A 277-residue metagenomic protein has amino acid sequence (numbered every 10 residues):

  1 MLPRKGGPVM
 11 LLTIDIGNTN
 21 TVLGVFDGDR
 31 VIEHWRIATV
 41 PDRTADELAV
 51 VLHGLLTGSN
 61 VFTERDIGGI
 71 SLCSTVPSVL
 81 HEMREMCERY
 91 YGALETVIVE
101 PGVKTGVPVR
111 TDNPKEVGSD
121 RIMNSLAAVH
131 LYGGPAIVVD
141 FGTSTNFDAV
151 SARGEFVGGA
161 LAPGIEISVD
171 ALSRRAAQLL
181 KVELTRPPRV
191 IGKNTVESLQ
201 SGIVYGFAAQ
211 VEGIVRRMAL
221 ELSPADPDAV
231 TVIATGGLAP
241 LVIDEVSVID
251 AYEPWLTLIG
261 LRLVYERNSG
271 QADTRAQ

Functional and structural regions predicted by a protein language model:
L2-G54, N60, R65, E155-L180 (+1 more regions): Short glycine-rich, Thr/Ser-proximal phosphate-binding strand/loop in the N-terminal lobe of ATP-dependent enzymes
L2-R4, V9-T13, R43, S168-Q277: ATP-binding/phosphotransfer module of carbohydrate and carboxylate kinases, centering on a glycine-rich
L11-D15, G69-S71, A136-D140, I233: Short glycine-aspartate micro-motif
L52-G69, Y90, I214-V230: Phosphate/pyrophosphate-binding loops at sites that engage ATP/ADP/AMP, CoA/4′-phosphopantetheine, polyphosphate
L55, E82-Y90, L241, E245-V248: Alpha-helical structural signal in soluble globular domains
G68-M83, Y90: N-terminal low-complexity or amphipathic/hydrophobic leaders
V76-S78, T143-T145, P240: Gly/Ser/Thr-rich loops at beta-strand to alpha-helix junctions that form or flank small-molecule/cofactor-binding
R84, Y90-V97, G102-R175, V204-R217 (+1 more regions): Phosphate-binding/catalytic loop of phosphoryl-transfer enzymes
